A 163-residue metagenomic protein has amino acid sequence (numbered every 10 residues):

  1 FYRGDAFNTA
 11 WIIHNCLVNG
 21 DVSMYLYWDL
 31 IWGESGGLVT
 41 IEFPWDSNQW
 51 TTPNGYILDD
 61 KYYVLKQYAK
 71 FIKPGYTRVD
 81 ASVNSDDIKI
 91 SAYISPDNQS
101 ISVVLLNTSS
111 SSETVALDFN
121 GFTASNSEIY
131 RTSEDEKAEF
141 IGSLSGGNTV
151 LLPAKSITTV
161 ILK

Functional and structural regions predicted by a protein language model:
F1, W32-G37, S110-E113, E136-E139: Flexible loop/turn segments at secondary-structure boundaries
F1-K66, V79-V83: Aromatic/acidic polysaccharide-binding cleft in carbohydrate-active enzymes
C16, L65, V103, I129 (+1 more regions): Hydrophobic, well-ordered secondary-structure elements that form the walls of internal hydrophobic environments
Y27-I31, L106-T108, T132: Active-site-proximal beta-strand/loop segments in catalytic clefts of secreted hydrolases
K73-Y76, N126, G147, K155: Glycine-centered loop/turn motifs
N84-T123: Carbohydrate-binding surface patches
N120-K137: Solvent-exposed beta-hairpin/edge-strand motifs
I141-K163: C-terminal beta-strand-rich structural cap/linker in extracellular carbohydrate-active enzymes
